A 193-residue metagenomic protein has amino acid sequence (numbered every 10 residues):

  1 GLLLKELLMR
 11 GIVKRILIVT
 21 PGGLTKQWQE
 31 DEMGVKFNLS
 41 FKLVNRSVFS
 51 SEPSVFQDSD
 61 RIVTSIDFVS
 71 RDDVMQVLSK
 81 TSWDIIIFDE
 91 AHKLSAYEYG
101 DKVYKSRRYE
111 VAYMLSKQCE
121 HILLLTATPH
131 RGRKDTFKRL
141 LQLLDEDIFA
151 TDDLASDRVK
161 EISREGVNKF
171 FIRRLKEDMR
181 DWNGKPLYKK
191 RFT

Functional and structural regions predicted by a protein language model:
G1-I12, L115: Walker A/P-loop NTP-binding motif
L7-V13, L144-F149: Post-Walker A helix-loop "phosphate-sensing" segment adjacent to the P-loop in P-loop NTPases
I12-G34, R131: Conserved Walker A/P-loop ATP-binding site and its immediately adjacent core in helicase/helicase-like ATPase domains
N38-V48, I148-D152: Conserved RecA-like helicase motor-core motifs
L43-S51, I66-R71: Conserved helicase motor
S50-I62: Conserved motor-coupling elements within RecA-like helicase/translocase cores
V63-W83, G100-E120, L124-H130, D135-T193: Inter-lobe coupling linker of SF2 helicases/translocases
D89-E90: Walker B catalytic acidic pair
